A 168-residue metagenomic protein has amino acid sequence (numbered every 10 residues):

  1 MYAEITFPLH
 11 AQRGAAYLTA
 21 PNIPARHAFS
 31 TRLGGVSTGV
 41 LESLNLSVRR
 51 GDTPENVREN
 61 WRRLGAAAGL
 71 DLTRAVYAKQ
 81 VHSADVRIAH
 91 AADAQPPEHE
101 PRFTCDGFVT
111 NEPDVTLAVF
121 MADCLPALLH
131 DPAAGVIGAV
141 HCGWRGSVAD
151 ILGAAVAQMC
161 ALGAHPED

Functional and structural regions predicted by a protein language model:
M1-F29, L33-G34, G39: Conserved nucleotide-ligand handling architecture
Y2-I5, R13, D114-T116, C124 (+1 more regions): Surface-exposed, charge/polar-rich loops and edge strands
I23, T53-W61, V148, L152: Generic structural signal for well-ordered, non-membrane alpha-helical segments in soluble metabolic enzymes
A25-R26, T73-V76, P166-D168: Residue-level recognition of the N-termini of beta-strands and the immediately preceding loop/turn
F29, G34-S37, G65-A68, L72 (+1 more regions): Short amphipathic alpha-helical segments enriched in hydrophobics
T38-G39, V86-R87, G146-A149: Short acidic/glycine-rich loop or secondary-structure boundary segments that cap or lie
G39-D52: Glycine-/proline-rich flexible loop or hinge segments
P54, R58-C142: Phosphate-centric recognition/catalysis
